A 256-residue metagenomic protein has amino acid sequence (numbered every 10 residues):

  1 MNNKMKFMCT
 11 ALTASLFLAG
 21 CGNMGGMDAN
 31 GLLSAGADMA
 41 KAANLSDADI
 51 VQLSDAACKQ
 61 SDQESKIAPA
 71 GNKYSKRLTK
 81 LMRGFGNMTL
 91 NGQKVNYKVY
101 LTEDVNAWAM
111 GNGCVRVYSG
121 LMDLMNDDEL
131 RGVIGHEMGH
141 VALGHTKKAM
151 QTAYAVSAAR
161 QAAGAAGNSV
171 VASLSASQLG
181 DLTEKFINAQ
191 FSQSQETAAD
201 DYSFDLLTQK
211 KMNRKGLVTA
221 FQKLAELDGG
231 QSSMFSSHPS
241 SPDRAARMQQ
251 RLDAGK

Functional and structural regions predicted by a protein language model:
N2-C9, L16-K256: A Zn2+-metalloprotease active-site environment signal
